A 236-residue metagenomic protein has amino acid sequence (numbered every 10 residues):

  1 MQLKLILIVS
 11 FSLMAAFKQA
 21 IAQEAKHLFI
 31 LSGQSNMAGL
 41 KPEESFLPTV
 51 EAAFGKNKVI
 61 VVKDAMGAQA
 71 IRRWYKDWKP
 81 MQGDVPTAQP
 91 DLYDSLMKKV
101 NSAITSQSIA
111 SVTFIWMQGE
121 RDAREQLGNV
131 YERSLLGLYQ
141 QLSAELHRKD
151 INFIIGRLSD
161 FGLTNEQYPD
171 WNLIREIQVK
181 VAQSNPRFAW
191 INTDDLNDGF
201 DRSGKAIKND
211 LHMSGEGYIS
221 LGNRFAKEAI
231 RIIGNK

Functional and structural regions predicted by a protein language model:
M1-Q23: Bacterial Sec-dependent N-terminal signal peptides
Q23-K236: Cell-envelope and extracellular/periplasmic
